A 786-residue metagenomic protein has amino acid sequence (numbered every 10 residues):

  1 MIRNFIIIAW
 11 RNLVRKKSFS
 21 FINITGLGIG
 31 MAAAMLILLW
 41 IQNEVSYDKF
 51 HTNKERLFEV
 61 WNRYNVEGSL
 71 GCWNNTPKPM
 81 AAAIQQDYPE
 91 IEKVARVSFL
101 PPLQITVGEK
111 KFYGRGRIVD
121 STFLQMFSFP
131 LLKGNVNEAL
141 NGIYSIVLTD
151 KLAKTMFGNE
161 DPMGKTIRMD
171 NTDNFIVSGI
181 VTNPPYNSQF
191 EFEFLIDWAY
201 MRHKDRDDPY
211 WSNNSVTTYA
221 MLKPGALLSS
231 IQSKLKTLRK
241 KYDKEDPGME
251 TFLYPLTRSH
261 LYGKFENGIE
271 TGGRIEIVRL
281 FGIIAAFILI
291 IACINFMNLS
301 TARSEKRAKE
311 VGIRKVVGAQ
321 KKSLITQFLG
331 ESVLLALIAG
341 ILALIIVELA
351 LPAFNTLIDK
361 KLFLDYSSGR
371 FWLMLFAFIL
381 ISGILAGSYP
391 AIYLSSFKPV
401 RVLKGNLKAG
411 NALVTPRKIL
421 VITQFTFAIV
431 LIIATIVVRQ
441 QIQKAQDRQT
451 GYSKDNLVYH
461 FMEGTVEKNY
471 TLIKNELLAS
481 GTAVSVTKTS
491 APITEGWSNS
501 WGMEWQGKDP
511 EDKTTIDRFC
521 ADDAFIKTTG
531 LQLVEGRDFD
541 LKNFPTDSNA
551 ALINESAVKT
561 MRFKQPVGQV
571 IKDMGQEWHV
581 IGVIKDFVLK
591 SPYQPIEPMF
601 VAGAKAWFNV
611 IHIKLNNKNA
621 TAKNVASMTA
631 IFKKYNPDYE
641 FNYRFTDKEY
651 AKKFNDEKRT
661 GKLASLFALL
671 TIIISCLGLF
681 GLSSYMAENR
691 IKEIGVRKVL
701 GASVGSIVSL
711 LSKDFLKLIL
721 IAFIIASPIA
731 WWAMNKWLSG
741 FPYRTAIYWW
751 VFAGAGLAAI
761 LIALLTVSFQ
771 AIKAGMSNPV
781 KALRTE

Functional and structural regions predicted by a protein language model:
M1-F21, G268-E270, S300-L337, I341 (+3 more regions): Alpha-helical transmembrane segments of integral membrane proteins
I2-R11, R15, H51-T52, A226 (+9 more regions): Membrane-helix entry/capping segments
L13-K16, N23, E44, V60 (+30 more regions): Generic structural signal for small/hydrophobic residues in well-ordered secondary structure, especially within
R15-Q42, G273-K309, L337, P416-V438 (+3 more regions): Hydrophobic alpha-helical transmembrane segments of multi-pass inner-membrane transport and secretion
A32, L36-L39, F252, V333-P399 (+2 more regions): Small-residue-rich transmembrane alpha-helices
L38-P102, W211-M221, Q232-K234, E250-L261 (+3 more regions): Membrane-proximal extracellular/periplasmic loop immediately following the first transmembrane helix
D120-K133, I146-G273, L472-D656: Mid-to-C-terminal secondary-structure elements that act as membrane-proximal/extracytoplasmic interface segments
A292-L334, G678-L716, Q770, S777-N778: Interfacial "coupling" helices/loops that link adjacent transmembrane helices in transporter permeases
